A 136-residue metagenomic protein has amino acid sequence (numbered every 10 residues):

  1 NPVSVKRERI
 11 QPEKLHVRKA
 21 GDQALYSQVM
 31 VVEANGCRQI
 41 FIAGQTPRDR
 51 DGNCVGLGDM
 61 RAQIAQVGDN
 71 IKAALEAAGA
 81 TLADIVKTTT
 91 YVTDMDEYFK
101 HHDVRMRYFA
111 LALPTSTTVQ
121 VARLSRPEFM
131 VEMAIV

Functional and structural regions predicted by a protein language model:
N1-D69, A73-K87, V92-V136: N-terminal presequence-like segments and the immediate start of the first folded domain
